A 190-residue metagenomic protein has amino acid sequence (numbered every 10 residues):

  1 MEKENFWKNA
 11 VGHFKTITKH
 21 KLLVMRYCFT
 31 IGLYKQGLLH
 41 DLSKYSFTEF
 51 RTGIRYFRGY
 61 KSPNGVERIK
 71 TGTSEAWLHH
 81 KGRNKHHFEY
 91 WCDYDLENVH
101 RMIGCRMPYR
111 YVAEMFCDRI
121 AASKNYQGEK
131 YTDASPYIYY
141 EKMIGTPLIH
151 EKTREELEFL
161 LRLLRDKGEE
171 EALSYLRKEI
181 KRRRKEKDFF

Functional and structural regions predicted by a protein language model:
M1-F190: Metal-dependent phosphohydrolase cores
